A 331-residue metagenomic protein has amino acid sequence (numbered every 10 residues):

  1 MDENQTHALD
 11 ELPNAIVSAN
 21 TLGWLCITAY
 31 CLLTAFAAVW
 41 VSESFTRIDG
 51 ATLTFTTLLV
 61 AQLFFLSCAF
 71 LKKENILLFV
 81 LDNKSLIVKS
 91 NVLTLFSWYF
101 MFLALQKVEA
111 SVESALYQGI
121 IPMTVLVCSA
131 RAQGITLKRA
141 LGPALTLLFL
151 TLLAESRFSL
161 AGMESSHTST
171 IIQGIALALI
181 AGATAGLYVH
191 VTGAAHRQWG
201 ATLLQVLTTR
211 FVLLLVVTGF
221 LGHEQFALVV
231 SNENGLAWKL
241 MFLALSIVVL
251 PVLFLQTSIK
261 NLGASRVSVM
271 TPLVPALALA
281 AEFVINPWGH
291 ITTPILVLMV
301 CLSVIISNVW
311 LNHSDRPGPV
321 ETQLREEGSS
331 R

Functional and structural regions predicted by a protein language model:
M1-F55, F100, L147-T151, A161-A194 (+3 more regions): Glycine-/small-residue-enriched transmembrane alpha-helix faces in small-molecule transporters and effluxers
D2-L9, L22, R47-F96, P122-V127 (+4 more regions): Transmembrane alpha-helices of multi-pass small-molecule transport proteins
L22-Y30, I76-M101, Q173-A181, S231-L250 (+1 more regions): Loop-to-transmembrane-helix transition segments
A29-L32, T56, E113-G119, T192-L213 (+1 more regions): Helix-helix packing/entry segments at the starts of transmembrane helices
F36-A37, K73-Y117, T151, A244-L262: Specific transmembrane alpha-helical segments of multi-pass solute transporters/efflux pumps, especially DMT/EamA
V39-G50, Q106, E155-T170, H223-L240 (+1 more regions): Membrane-interface helix termini and inter-helical loops of multi-pass transporters
D49-L63, L103-I120, I171-T184, N234-S246 (+1 more regions): Structural signature of hydrophobic alpha-helical transmembrane segments
F65, T136-L160, P272-L273, L279-A281 (+1 more regions): Hydrophobic transmembrane alpha-helices of multi-pass small-molecule transport proteins
